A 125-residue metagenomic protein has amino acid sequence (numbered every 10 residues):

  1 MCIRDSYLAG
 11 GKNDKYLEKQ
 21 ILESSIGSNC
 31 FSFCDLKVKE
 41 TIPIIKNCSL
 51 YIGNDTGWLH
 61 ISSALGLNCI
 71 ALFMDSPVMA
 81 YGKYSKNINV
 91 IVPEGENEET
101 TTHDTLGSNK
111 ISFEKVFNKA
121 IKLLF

Functional and structural regions predicted by a protein language model:
R4-M74: Donor-binding and catalytic core of enzymes assembling or modifying cell-surface/extracellular glycoconjugates
K15, V78-M79, N97: Flexible, glycine-rich phosphate/dinucleotide-binding loops and adjacent beta-alpha linkers at cofactor/substrate
K19-I21, G66, G82-Y84, T101-T102: Short secondary-structure transition/capping segments
F31, L36, M79-G82, N109: Flexible, active-site-adjacent loop/turn segments at secondary-structure boundaries
T41, A80-Y81, E99-D104: Short, charged, surface-exposed secondary-structure boundary motifs
L65-P93: Gly/Pro- and small hydrophobic-enriched strand-loop and loop-to-helix capping segments that sit at the rims
K86-F125: Leloir-type glycosyltransferase catalytic cores
